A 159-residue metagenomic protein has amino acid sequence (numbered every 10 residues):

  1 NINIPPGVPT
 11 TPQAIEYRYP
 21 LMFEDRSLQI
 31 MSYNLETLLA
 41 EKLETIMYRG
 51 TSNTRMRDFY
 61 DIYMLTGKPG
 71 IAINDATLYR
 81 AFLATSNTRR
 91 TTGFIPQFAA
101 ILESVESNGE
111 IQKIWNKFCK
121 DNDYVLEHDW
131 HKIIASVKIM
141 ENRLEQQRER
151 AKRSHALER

Functional and structural regions predicted by a protein language model:
N1-R159: Structured mid-to-C-terminal alpha-helical surface segments
